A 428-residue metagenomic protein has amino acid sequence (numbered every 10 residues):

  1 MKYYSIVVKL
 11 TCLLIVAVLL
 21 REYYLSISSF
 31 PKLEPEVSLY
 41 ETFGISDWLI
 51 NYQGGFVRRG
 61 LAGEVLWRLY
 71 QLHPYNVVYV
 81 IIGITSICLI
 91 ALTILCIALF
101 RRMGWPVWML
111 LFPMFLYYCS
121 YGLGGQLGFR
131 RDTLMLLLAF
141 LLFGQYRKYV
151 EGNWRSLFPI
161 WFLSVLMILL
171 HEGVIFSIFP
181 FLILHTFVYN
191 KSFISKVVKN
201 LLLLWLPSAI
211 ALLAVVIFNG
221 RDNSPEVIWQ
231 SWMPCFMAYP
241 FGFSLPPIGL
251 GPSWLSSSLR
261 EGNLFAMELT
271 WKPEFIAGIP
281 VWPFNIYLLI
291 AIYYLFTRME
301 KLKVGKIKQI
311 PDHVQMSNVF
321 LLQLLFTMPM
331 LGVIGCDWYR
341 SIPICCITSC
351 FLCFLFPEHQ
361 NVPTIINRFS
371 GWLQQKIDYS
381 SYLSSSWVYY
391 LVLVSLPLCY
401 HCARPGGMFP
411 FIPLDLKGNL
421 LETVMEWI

Functional and structural regions predicted by a protein language model:
L20-R21, K199-F296: Membrane-lumen/periplasm interface segments of specific transmembrane helices in polyprenyl phosphate-linked
Q53-S86: Short hydrophobic/aromatic helix or loop-helix immediately within or flanking a transmembrane segment in polytopic
G60, M109-L137, L169: Aromatic- and kink-enriched transmembrane "portal" helix at the membrane-lumen/periplasm boundary that abuts
G83-V107, L141, Q145, T297: Transmembrane-helix motifs of polytopic, lipid-linked glycan transferases
S120-R131, A277-E358: Membrane-water interface signatures at transmembrane helix termini and the short loops that connect adjacent helices
A139-L157, K191-S192: Membrane-interface transmembrane helices that cradle and orient dolichyl/undecaprenyl
S156-E172, S177-I183, P329: Membrane-interface alpha helices of multi-pass inner-membrane proteins
I178-L206: Perimembrane helix-loop-helix junctions
